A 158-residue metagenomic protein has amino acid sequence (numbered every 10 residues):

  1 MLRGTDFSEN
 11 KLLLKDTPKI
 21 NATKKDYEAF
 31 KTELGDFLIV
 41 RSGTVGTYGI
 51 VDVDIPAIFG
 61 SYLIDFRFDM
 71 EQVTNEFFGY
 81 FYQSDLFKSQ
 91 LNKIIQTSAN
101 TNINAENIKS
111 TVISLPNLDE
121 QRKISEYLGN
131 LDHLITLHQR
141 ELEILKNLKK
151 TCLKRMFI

Functional and structural regions predicted by a protein language model:
M1-I158: Feature detects amphipathic, helix-rich regulatory segments
